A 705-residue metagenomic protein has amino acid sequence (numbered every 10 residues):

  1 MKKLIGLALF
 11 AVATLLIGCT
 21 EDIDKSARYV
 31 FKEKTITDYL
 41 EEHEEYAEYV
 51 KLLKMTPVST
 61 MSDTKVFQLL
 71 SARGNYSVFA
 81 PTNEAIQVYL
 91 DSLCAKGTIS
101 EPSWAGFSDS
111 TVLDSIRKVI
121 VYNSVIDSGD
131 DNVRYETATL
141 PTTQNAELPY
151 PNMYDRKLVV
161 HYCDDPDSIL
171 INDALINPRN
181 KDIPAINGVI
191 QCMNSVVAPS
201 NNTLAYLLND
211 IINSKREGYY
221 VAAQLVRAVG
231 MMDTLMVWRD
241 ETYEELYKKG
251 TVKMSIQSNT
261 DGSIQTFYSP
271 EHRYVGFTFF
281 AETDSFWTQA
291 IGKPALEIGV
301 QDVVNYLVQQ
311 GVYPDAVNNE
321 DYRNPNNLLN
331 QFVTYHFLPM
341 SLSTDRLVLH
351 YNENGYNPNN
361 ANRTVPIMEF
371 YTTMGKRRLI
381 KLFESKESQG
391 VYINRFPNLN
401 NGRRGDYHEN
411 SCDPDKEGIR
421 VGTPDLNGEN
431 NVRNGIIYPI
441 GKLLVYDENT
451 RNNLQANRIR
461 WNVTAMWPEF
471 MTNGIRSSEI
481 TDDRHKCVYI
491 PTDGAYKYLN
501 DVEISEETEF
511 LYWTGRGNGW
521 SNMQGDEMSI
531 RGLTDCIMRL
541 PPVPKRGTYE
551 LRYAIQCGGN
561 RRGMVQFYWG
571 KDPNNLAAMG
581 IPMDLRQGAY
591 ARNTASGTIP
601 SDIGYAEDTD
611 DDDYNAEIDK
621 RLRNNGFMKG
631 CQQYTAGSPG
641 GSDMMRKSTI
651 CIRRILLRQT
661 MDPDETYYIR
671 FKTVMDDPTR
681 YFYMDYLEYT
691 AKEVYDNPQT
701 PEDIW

Functional and structural regions predicted by a protein language model:
M1-G18: Sec-dependent bacterial lipoprotein signal peptides
C19-W705: Mature, structured domains of secreted/extracytosolic soluble proteins
